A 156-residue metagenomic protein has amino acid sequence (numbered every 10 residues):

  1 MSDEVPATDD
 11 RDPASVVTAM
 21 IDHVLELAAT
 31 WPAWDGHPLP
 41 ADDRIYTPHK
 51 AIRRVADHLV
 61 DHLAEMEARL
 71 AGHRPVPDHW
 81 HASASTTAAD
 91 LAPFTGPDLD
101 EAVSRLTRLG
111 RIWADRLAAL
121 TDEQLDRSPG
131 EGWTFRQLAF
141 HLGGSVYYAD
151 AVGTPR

Functional and structural regions predicted by a protein language model:
M1-R156: Aromatic-glycine hotspot motif
